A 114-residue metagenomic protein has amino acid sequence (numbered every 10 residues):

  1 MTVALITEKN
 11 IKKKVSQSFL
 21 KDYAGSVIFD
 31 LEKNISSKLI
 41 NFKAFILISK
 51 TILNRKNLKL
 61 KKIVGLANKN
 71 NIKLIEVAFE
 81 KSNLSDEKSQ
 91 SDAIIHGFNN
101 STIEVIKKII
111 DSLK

Functional and structural regions predicted by a protein language model:
M1-A44: Conserved N-terminal substructure of TIR/SEFIR domains
K9, N83-K114: C-terminal interaction surface of TIR/SEFIR-family domains
K9-N10, N70-S85: Short beta-alpha junction loops
N10-K13, K50-K56, S82-N83: Short acidic, S/G/P-rich loop/turn micro-motifs used as interaction or catalytic elements
K14-D22, K62-I63, S85-D92: Short, aromatic/basic amphipathic alpha-helical patches
I46-I48, H96: Redox-cofactor binding/interface segments in oxidoreductases and associated redox assembly factors
I52-K69: Conserved TIR/SEFIR loop-to-helix hotspot centered on a Trp-containing motif with a nearby acidic residue
